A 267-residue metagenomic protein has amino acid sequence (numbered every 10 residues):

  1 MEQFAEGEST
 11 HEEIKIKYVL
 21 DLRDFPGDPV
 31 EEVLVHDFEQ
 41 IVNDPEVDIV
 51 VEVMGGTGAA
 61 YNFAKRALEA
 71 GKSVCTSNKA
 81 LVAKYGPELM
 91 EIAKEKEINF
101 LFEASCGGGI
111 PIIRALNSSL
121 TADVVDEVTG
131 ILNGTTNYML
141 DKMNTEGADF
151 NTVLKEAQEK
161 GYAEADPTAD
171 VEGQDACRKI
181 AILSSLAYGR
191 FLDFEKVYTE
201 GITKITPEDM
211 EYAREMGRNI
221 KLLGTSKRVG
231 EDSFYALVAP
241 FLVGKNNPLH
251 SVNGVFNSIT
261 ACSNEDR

Functional and structural regions predicted by a protein language model:
M1-A70: N-terminal glycine-/serine-/threonine-rich beta1-alpha1-beta2 phosphate-ribose binding loop of Rossmann-like
L34-V35, E52, C75-S77, F100-A104 (+1 more regions): General beta-strand structural signal in soluble alpha/beta enzymes
G55-T57, S105, N133, V243-G244: Short glycine-rich anion-binding loops that position phosphate/pyrophosphate groups of nucleotides and phosphorylated
A60-A70, S77-S118: Rossmann-fold NAD(P)-binding glycine/threonine-rich loop
K94-D175, I182: Rossmann-like NAD(P)H-binding beta-loop-alpha module
T152-S251, V255-I259: Substrate-binding/catalytic subdomain of NAD(P)-dependent oxidoreductase enzymes
C262-R267: An anion-binding loop in the catalytic cleft
